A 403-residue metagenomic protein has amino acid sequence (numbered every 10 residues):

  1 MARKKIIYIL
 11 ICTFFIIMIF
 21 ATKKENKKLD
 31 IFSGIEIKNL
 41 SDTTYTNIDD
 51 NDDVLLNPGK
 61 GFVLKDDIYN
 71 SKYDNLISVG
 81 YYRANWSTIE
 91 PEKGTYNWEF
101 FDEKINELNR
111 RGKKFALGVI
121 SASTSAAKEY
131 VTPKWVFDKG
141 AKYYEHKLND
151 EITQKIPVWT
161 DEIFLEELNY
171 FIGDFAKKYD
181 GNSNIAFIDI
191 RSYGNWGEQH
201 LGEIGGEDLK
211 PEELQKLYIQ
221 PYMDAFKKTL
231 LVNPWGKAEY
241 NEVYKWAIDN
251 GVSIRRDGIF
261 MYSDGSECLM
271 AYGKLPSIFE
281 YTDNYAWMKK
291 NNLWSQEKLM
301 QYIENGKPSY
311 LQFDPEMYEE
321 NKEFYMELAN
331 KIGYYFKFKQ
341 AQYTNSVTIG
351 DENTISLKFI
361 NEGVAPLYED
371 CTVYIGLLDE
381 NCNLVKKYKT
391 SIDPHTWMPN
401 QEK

Functional and structural regions predicted by a protein language model:
I19-I31: Sec-dependent signal peptide cleavage junction
I31-F164, V252, M270-E320: N-terminal substrate-binding region of glycoside hydrolase catalytic domains
Y144-F164, L168-D208: Active-site groove signature of glycoside hydrolases
D189-K227, V232-S277: Substrate-binding cleft/loops of secretory-pathway carbohydrate-active enzymes
Y325-F338: Proline/serine/threonine-rich low-complexity linkers at boundaries of modular beta-sandwich domains
F359-P366: Short amphipathic, basic-aromatic surface patches that mediate peripheral association with negatively charged
P366-V373: Short coil-to-beta strand junction motifs in C2/discoidin
K386-K403: A beta-strand/beta-hairpin structural motif
